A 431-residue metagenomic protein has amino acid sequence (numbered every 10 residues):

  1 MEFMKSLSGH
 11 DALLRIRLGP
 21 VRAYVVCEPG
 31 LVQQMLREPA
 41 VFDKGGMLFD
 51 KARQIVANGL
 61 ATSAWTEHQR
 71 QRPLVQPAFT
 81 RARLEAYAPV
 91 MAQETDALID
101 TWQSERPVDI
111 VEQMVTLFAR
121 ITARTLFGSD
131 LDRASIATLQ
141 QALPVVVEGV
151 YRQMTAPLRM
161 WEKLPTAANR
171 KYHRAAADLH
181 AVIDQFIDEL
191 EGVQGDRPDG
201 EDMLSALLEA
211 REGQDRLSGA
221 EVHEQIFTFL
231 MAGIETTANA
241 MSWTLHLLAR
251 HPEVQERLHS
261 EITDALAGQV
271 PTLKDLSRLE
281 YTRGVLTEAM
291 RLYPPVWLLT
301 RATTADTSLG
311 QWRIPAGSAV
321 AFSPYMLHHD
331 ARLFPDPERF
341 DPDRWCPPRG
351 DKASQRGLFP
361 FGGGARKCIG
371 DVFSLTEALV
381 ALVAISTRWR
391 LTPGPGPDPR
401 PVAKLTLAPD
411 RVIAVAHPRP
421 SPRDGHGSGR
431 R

Functional and structural regions predicted by a protein language model:
M1-D11, A181, Q269-G310, A331: Conserved cytochrome P450 K-helix E-x-x-R motif and the immediately C-terminal K′/meander segment
M1-K5, R17-R22, P29-Q34, P39 (+6 more regions): Cytochrome P450 catalytic-domain helical core, especially the substrate-recognition surface and oxygen-activation
E2, A12, R53, T80 (+4 more regions): Conserved cytochrome P450 catalytic core segment spanning the I/J/K helices
V41, F322-G350: Conserved cytochrome P450 K-helix/beta-meander segment immediately N-terminal to the heme-binding cysteine loop
L84, V193-D196, L273-E280, C368-G370 (+1 more regions): Conserved, non-catalytic sequence blocks in retroelement Pol enzymes and Pol-derived host proteins
T236-E261, D371-W389: Cytochrome P450 catalytic-core helices
